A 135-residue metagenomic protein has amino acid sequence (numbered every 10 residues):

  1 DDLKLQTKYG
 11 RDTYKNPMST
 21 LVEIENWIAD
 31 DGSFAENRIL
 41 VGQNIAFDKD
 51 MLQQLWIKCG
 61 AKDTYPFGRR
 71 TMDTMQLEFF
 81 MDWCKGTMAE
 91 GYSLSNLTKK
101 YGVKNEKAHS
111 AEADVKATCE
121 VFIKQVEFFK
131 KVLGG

Functional and structural regions predicted by a protein language model:
D1-Q43, K99, H109: Conserved non-catalytic scaffold segment of RNase H-like nuclease domains
M18, V22, K49-D50, M72-M75 (+1 more regions): Non-catalytic, well-ordered alpha-helical scaffold segments
A29-A35, G60-A61, V132-L133: Alpha-helix termini
D30, L55-K58, F80-W83: Amphipathic alpha-helical interaction surfaces
I39-A46, D50-W56, T87-G135: Acidic, Mg2+-coordinating catalytic module of metal-dependent nucleases/exonucleases that use a two-metal-ion mechanism
I57-G68: A short alpha->loop->secondary-structure connector
T71-M88: Short alpha-helix plus adjacent loop in nuclease-associated cores
